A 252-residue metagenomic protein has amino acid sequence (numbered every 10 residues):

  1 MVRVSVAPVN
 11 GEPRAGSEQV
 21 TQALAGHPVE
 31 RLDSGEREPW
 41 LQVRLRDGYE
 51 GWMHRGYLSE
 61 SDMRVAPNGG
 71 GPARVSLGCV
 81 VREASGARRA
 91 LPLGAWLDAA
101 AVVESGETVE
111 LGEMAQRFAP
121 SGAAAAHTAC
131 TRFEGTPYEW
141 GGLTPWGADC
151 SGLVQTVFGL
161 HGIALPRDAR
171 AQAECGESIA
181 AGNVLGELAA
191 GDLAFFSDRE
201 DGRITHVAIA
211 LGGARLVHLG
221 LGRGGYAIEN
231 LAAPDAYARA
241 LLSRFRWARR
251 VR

Functional and structural regions predicted by a protein language model:
M1, R14, H27-E30, E36-R37 (+1 more regions): Boundary regions of SH3-family modules and the immediately adjacent low-complexity/disordered segments in eukaryotic
M1-N10, V65-V80, G159-C175: Short, basic/aromatic beta-hairpin or loop at an interaction surface
P13-E18, C79-A87, E174-V184: Short alpha-helix capping/helix-loop boundary micro-motifs
S17, A23, L91, E187-L188: Short, well-ordered loop/turn sites that connect or cap secondary structure elements
S34, L41-R44, H206-L211: Short beta-strand-centered aromatic/proline hotspots
Y138-G152, T156-A190: Catalytic cysteine-centered active-site loop
A181-V184, T205-R252: Aromatic- and glycine-rich peptidoglycan recognition patches
